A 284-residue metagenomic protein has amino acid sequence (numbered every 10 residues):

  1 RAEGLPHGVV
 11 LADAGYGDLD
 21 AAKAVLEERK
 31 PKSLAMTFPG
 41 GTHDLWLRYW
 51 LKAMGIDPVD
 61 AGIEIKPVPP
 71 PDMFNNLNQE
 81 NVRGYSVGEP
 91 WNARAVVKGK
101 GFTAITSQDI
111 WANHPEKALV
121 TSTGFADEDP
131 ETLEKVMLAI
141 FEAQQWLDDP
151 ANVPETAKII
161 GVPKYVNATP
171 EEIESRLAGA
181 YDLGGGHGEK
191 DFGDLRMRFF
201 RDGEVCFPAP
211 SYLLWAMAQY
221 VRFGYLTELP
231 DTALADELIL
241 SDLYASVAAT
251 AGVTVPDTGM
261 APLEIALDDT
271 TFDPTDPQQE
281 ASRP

Functional and structural regions predicted by a protein language model:
R1-A2, P115-E131, W146: A bilobed periplasmic-binding-protein/Venus flytrap-type ligand-binding module shared by bacterial periplasmic
R1-K66, N76-A93, K100-N113, E264-P277 (+1 more regions): Short, glycine-/small- and polar/acidic-enriched structural segments that line small-molecule recognition paths
D57-A61, G101, V166-N167, L226 (+1 more regions): Short coil/loop linkers at secondary-structure junctions
I63, P67-T103, S122, K158-Y165 (+2 more regions): Ligand-binding pocket segment of bilobal, Venus flytrap-like solute-binding proteins
R83-G88, F125-P130, K135: A polyampholytic, Gly/Pro-enriched intrinsically disordered region
N113-H114, E155: Short gly/pro-enriched beta-turn/loop segments at secondary-structure junctions
E128-I239: Secondary-structure end/capping motifs
L214-P284: Conserved C-terminal helix/tail region of periplasmic/extracytoplasmic solute-binding proteins
